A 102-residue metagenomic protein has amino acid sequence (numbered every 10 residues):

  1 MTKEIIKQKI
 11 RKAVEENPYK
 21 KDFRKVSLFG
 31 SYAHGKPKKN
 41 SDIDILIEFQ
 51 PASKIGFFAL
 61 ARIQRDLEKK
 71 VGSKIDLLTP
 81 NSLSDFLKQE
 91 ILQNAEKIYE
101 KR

Functional and structural regions predicted by a protein language model:
M1-K25, H34-K39, Q50-R102: Catalytic core of pol beta-like nucleotidyltransferases
F29-S31: Glycine-rich beta-strand-to-loop/alpha-helix junction loops that act as flexible
S41-I43: Short, conserved active-site loops that position catalytic residues or coordinate cofactors/metal ions across diverse
L46-E48: Short hydrophobic/aromatic beta-strand micro-patches that form the beta-sheet surface supporting nucleotide- or nucleic
